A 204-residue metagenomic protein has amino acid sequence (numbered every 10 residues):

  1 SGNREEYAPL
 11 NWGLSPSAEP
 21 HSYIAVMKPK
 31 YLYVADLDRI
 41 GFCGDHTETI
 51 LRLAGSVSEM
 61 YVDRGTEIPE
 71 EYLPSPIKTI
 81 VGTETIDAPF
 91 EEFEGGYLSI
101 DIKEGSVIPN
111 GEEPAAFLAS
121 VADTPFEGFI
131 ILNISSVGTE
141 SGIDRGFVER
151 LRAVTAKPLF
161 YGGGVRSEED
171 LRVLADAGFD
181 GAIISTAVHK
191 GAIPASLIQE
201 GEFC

Functional and structural regions predicted by a protein language model:
S1-N11, P69-V137: Conserved anion-binding
R4-A25: Short catalytic helix/loop segments, enriched in acidic residues and glycine and frequently bearing histidine
S22-A35, D123-F129: Catalytic domains of carbohydrate-active enzymes, especially glycoside hydrolases
M27-S75, R145-F147: N-terminal active-site wall of soluble small-molecule enzyme domains
L32-V34, S58-R64, T79-V81, G96-I100 (+3 more regions): Hydrophobic faces of well-ordered beta-strands that scaffold small-molecule active sites in alpha/beta enzyme cores
D38-G44, E104-I108, S135-S141, K190: Short, small-residue-enriched loops and turns at beta-alpha junctions that line or gate enzyme active sites
D45-L51, N110-A119, S141-E149: Charged helix-capping and loop-helix junction motifs
G65-E70, S75-F90, N133-G138, G163-R166 (+1 more regions): Glycine-rich phosphate-binding active-site loops on the catalytic face of alpha/beta enzymes
